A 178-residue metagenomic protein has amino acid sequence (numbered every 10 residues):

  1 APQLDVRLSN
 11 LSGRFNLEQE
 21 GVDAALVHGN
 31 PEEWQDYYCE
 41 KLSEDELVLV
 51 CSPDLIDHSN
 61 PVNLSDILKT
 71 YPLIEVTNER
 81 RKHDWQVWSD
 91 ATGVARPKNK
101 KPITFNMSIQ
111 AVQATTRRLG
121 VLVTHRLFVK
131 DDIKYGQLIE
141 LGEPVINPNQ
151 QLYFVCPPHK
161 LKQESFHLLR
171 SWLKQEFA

Functional and structural regions predicted by a protein language model:
A1-W34: Central regulatory/effector-binding core of bacterial HTH transcription factors
Q3-R7, P102, Q151-Y153: Residues at or immediately flanking beta-strands
L11, E79, H159-K160: Short, surface-exposed acidic/glycine-rich loop or hinge patches that mediate macromolecular interfaces
Q19, P31-L119, T124-V129, I133-N149 (+1 more regions): C-terminal regulatory
V27-G29, S52, P157: Generic beta-structure capping elements
E143-A178: A late-sequence structural motif
